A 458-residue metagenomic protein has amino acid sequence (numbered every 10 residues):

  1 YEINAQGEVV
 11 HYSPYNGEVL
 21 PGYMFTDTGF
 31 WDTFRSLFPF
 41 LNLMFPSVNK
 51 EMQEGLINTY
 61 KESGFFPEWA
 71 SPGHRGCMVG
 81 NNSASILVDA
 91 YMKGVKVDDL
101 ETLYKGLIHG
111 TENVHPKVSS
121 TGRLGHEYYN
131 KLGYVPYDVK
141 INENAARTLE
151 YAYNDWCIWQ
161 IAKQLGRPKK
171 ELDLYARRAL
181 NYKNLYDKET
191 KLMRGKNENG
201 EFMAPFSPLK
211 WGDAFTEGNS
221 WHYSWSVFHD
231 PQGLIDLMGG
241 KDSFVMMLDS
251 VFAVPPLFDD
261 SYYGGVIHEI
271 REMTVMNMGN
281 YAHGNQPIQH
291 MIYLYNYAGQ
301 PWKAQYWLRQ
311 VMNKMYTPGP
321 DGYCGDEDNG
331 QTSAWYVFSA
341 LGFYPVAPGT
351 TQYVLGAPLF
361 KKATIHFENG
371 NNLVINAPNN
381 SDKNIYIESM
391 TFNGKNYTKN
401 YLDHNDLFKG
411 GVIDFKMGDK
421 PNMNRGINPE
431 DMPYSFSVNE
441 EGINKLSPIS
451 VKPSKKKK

Functional and structural regions predicted by a protein language model:
Y1-M24, F65-E68, V97, E101 (+4 more regions): Acidic/polar, glycine-enriched structural segments that form the non-catalytic walls/loops of the carbohydrate-binding
I3-E18, S47-Y128, T190-N197: Helix-terminus loop motifs that line ligand-binding clefts
Y23-R35, L43, A84, V95-L180 (+4 more regions): Active-site core of glycosidic bond-cleaving carbohydrate-active enzymes
D27-T28, F40, M44, H74-M78: Short coil/turn segments at secondary-structure boundaries
R35-F38, S71-H74, D89-A90, L373-N376 (+1 more regions): Short alpha-helical segments and helix-capping/turn motifs at coil-helix boundaries
L37, E62, R75, K93 (+5 more regions): Short loop/turn segments at secondary-structure transitions that flank enzyme active sites
F40-N42, M92-V97, N396-L402: Short, exposed beta-strand "edge-strand" segments with a Pro/Gly-rich flavor and a Y/T-containing core
T317, V354-K458: Beta-rich accessory regions
